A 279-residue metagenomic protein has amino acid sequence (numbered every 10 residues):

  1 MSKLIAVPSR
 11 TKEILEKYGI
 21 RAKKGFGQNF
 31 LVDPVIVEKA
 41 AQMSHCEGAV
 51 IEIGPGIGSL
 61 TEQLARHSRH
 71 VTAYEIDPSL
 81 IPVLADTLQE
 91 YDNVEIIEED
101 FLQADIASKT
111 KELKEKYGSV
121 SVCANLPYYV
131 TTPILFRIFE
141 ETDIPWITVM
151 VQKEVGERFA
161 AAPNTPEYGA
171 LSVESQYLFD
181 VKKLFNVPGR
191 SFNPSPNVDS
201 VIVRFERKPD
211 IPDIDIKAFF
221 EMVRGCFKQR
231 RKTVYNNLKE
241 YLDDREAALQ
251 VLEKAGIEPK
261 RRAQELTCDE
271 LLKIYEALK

Functional and structural regions predicted by a protein language model:
M1-G225, E253, Q264, K273: Catalytic cores of RNA-modifying enzymes
R207, G225-K279: C-terminal lobe and adjacent flexible extensions of AdoMet/dcAdoMet transferase-like proteins
